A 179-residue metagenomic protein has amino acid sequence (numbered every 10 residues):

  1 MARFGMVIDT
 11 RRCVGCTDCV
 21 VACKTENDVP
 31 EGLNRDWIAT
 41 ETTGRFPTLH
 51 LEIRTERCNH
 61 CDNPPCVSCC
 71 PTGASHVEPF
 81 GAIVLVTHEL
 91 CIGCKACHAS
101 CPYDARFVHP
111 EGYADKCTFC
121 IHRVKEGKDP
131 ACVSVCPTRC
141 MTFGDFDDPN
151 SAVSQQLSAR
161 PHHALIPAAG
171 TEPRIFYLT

Functional and structural regions predicted by a protein language model:
M1-T179: Non-ligating segments of multi-cofactor redox enzymes
